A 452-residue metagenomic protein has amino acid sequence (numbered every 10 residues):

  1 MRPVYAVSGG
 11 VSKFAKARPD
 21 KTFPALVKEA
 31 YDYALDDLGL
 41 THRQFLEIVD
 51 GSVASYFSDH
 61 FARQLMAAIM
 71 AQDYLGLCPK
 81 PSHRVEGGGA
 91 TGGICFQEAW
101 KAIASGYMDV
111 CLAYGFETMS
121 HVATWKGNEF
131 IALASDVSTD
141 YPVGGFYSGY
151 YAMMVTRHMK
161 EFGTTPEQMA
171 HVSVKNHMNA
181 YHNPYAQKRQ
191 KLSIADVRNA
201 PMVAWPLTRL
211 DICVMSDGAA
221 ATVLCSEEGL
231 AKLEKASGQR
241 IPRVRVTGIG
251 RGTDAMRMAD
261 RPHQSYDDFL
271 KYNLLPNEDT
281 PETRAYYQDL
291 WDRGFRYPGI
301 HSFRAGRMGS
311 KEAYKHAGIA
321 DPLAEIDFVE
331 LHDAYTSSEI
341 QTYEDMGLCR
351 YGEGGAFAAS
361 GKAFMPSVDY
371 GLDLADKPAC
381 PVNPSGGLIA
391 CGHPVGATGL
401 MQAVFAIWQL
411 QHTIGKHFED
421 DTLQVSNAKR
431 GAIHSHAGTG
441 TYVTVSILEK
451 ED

Functional and structural regions predicted by a protein language model:
M1, Y56-Y114, T118-Y150, K188-V214 (+6 more regions): Conserved catalytic cysteine-centered active-site region of acyl-thioester-dependent Claisen-condensing enzymes
M1-A90, E98, H158-P166, Q187-K188 (+5 more regions): Conserved active-site "lid/cap" helical segment
M1-P24, V137, H171, M202-E312 (+5 more regions): Condensing-enzyme catalytic core mediating Claisen C-C bond formation in acyl metabolism
D20-K28, A62-L65, G93, G145-A152 (+6 more regions): Electropositive phosphate-/nucleotide-binding environments in soluble metabolic enzymes
R43-Y56, P81-G87, C111-F116, E167-V174 (+5 more regions): Beta-strand segments within the central parallel beta-sheet cores of soluble alpha/beta enzyme folds
D59-A67, A255-H263, H332-A356, F364-D373 (+2 more regions): Short glycine/threonine-rich loop-to-helix capping motif typified by GTGT followed within a few residues by an Asp-Pro
E86-E117, S148-H182, T222-G229, P394-G415: Active-site-proximal alpha-helical scaffold in enzymes
P381-I407, I414, L423-R430, H436-T439: Gly/Ser/Thr/Ala-enriched C-terminal appendages of enzymes
